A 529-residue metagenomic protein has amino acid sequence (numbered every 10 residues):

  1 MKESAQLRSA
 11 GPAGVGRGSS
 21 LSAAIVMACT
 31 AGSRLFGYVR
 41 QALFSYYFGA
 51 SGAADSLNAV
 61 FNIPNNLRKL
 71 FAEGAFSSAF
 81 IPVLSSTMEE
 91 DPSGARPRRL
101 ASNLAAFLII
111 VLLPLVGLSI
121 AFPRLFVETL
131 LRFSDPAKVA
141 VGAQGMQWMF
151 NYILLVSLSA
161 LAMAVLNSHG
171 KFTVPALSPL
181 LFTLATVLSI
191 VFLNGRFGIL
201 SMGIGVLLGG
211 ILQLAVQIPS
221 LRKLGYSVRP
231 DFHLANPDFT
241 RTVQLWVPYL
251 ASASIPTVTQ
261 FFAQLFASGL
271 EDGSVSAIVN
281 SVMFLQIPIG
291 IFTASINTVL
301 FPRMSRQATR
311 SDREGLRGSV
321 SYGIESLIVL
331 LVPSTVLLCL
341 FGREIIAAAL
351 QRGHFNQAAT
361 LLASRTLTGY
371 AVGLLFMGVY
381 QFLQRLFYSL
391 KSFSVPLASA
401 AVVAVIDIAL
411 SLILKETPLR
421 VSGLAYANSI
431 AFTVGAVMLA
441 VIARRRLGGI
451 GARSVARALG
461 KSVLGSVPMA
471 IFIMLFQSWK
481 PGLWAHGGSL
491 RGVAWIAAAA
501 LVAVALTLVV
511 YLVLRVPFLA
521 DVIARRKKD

Functional and structural regions predicted by a protein language model:
K2-D529: Membrane-embedded alpha-helical bundles of multi-pass transporters/translocases, especially carrier/permease families
